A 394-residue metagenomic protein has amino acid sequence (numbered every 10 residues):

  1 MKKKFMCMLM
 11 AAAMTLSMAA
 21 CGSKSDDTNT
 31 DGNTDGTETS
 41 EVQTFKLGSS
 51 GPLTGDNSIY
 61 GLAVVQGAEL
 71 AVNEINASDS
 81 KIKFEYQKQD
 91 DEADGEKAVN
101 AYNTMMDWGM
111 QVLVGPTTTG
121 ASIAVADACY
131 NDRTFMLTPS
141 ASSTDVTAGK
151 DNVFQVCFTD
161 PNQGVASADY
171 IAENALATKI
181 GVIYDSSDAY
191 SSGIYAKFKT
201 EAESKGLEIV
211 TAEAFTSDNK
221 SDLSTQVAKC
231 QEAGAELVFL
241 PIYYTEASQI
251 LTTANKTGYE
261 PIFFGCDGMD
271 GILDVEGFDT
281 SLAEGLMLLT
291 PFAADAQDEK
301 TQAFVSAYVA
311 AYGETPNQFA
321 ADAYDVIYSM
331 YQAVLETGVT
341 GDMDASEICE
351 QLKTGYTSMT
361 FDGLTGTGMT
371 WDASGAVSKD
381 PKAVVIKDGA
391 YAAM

Functional and structural regions predicted by a protein language model:
M1-F5, M10: Positively charged n-region of N-terminal signal peptides that target proteins for export
S17-A20: C-terminal motif of bacterial Sec signal peptides marking the signal peptidase cleavage site
G22-M394: Extracytosolic ligand-binding ectodomains
